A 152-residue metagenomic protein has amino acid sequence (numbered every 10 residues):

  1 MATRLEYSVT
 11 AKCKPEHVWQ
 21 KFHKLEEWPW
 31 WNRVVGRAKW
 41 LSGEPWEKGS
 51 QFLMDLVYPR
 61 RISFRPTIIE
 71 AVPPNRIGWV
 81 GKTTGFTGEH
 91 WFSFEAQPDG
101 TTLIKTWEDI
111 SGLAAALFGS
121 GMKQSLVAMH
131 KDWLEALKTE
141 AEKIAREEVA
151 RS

Functional and structural regions predicted by a protein language model:
M1-S42, A136, E142, S152: Hydrophobic ligand-binding cavity/cleft-lining segments
M1-T3, K48, R60, F86: Residue-level preference for beta-strand/loop junctions
V9, K105-T106: Short, hydrophobic/aromatic-enriched beta-strand segments in well-ordered soluble domains
E16-Q20, E70, D99, A128 (+2 more regions): Replace "anionic and nucleotidyl ligands
P29-W30, D55-L103, D109-A114, K143: Hydrophobic-ligand binding "helix-grip"
L41-S50: A solvent-exposed, acidic/Ser-Thr-rich amphipathic alpha-helical stretch
L103, D109-S152: A conserved amphipathic terminal alpha-helix motif
